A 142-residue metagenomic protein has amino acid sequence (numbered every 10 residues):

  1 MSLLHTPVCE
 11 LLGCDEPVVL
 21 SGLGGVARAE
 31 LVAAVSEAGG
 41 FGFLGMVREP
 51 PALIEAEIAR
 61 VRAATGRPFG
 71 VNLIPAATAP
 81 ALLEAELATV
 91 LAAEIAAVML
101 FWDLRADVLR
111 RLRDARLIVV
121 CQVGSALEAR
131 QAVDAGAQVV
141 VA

Functional and structural regions predicted by a protein language model:
M1-A142: Active-site entrance/lid segments in N-terminal catalytic domains of soluble metabolic enzymes
